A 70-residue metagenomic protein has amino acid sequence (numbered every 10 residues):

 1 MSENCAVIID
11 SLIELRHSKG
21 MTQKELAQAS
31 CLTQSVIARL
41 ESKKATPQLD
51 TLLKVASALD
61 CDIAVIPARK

Functional and structural regions predicted by a protein language model:
M1-V7: A detector for short, charged/polar N-terminal pre-domain segments
D10-A27: Short basic helix-loop element that most often maps to the first helix and adjoining turn of HTH DNA-binding modules
C31-T46: Recognition helix of helix-turn-helix/homeodomain-like DNA-binding domains that insert into the DNA major groove
S42, P67-A68: Short, conserved catalytic or interaction motifs in soluble domains
D50-V65: DNA major-groove recognition helix of helix-turn-helix/homeodomain DNA-binding modules
